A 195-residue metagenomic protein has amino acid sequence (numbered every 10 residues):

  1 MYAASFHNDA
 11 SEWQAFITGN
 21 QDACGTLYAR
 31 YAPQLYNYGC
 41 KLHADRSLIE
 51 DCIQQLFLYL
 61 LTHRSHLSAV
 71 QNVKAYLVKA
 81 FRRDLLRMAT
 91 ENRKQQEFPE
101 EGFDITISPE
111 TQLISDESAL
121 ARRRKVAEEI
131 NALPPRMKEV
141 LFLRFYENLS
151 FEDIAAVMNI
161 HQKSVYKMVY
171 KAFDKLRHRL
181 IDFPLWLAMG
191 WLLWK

Functional and structural regions predicted by a protein language model:
M1-P33, W194-K195: N-terminal module of bacterial RNA polymerase sigma factors
Y2-A4, D174-K195: C-terminal edge and immediately downstream basic/flexible tail or linker adjoining helix-turn-helix-like DNA-binding
S5, R87, Q95-A119: Internal acidic/polar
I17-T18, Q55-N72, E91: Sigma70-family region 2
N37, D51-L58, Q71-R83: Structural recognition of an alpha-helix C-terminal capping motif at a helix-to-coil junction
S65-A69, K79-P99, A119: Arg/Lys-rich amphipathic alpha helix in sigma70-family domain 2
R82, M137, E152, A156-D182: DNA-recognition helix of helix-turn-helix
V140-R144: A short pre-motif secondary-structure segment
